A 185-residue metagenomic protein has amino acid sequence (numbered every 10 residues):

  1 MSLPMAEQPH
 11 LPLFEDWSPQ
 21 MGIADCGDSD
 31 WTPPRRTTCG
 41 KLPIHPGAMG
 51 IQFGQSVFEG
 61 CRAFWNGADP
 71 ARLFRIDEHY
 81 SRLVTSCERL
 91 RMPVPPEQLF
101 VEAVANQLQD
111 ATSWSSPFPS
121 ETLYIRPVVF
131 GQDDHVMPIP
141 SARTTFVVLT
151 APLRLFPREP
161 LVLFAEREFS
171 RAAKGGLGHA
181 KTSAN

Functional and structural regions predicted by a protein language model:
M1-Q107, H135-N185: Helix-start/capping segments and mature chain N-termini
P93-Q98, W114-Y124: Flexible, glycine/charged-enriched surface loops at secondary-structure junctions
V101-S115, R126-G131: Short, acidic/charged, Gly/Pro-enriched secondary-structure junctions
S120-I125, F130-H135, I139: Non-catalytic, conformational "gating/processing" segments within enzyme and secreted inhibitor domains
